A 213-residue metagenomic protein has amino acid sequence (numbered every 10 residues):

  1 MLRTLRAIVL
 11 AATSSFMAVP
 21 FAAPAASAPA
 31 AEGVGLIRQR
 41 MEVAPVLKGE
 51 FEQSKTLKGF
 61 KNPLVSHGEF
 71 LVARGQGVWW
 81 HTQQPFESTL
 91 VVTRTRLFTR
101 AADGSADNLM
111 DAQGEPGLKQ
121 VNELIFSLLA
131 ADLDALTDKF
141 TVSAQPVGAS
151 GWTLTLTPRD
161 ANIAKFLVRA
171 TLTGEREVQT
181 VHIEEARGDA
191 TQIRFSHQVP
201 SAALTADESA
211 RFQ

Functional and structural regions predicted by a protein language model:
M1-S15: Bacterial N-terminal signal peptides that target proteins for export
S14-P24: C-terminal segment of classical bacterial N-terminal signal peptides
A23-G35: Cleaved targeting-peptide boundary
E32-G33, R38-L57, K61-P63, A101-P158 (+1 more regions): Flexible, processing/modification-adjacent segments and terminal tails in exported/periplasmic/extracellular proteins
P45-Q53, S66-F70, Q76-W80: One face of beta-strands
E52-S54, G75-G77, Q83-P85, T95-L97 (+6 more regions): Solvent-exposed coil/turn segments that connect beta secondary-structure elements in extracytoplasmic/periplasmic
E69-Q120, T191-Q192, V199: An acidic-aromatic
L133-Q213: Gly/Pro-enriched, hydrophobic low-complexity segments that function as extracytoplasmic propeptides/linkers
